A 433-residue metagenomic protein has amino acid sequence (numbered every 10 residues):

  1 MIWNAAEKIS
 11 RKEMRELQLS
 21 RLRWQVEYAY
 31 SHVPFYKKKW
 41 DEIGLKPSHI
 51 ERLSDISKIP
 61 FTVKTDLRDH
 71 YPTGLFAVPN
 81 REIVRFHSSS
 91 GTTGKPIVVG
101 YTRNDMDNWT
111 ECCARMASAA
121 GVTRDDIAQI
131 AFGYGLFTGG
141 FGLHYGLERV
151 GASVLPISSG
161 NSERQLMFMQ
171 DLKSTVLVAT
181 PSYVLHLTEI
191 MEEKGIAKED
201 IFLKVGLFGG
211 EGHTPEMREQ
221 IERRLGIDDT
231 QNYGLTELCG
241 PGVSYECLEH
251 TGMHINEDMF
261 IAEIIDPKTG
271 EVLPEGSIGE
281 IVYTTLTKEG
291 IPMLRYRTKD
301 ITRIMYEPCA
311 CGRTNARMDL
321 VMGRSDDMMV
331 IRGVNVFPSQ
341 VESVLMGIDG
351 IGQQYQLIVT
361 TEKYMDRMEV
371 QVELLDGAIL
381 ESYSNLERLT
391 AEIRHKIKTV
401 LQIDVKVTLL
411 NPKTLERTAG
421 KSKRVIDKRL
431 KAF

Functional and structural regions predicted by a protein language model:
M1-S88, T93-E111, R115-A119, T123-R124 (+6 more regions): Nucleotide 5′-phosphate-binding alpha/beta core
A29, S88-T92, A128, L177 (+4 more regions): Conserved S/T- and glycine-rich ATP-binding loop of Class I adenylate-forming
R103-M116, I127-H186: AMP-binding/adenylate-forming
I127, K194-H213: Conserved helix-loop-beta element of the AMP-binding
I127-I130, V282, Q371: Short, well-ordered beta-strand segments
L177, T287-I403, G420: AMP-binding/adenylate-forming catalytic core of the ANL superfamily
Y183-F202, E219-R224: Adenylate-forming
K204, H213-P308: Conserved AMP-binding/adenylate-forming
